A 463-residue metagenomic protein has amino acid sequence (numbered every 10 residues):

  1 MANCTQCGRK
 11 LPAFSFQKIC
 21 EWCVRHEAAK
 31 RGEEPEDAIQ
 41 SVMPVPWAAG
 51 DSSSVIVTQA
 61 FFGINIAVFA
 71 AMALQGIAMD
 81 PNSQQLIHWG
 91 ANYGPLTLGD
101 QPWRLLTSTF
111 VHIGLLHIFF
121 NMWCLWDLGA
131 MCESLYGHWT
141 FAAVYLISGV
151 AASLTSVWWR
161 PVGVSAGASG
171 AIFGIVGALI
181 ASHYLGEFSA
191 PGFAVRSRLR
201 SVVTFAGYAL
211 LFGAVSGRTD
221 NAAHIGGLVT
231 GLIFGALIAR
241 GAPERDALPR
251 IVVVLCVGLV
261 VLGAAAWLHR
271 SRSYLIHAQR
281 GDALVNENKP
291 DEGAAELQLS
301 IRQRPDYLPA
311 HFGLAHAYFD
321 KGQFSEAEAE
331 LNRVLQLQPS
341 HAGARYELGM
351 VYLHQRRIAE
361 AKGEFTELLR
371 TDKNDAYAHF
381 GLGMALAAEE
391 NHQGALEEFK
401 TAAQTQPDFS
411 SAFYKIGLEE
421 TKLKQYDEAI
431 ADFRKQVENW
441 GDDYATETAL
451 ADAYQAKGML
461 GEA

Functional and structural regions predicted by a protein language model:
A2-D282: A detector for small-residue-rich transmembrane helices and their helix-helix packing motifs
R272-Q303, G313-H316, D320: Alpha-helical segment of the N-proximal tetratricopeptide repeat
Y274, L308-P309, A342-G343, A376-Y377 (+2 more regions): Helix-start (N-cap) detector for alpha-helical repeat units in TPR-like alpha-solenoids, especially tetratricopeptide
E287-L299, D320-R333, G343, H354-E367 (+5 more regions): Structural signature of tandem alpha-helical TPR/SEL1-like repeats, specifically the intra-repeat loop/turn
Q303, L337, T371, T405 (+1 more regions): Structural marker of alpha-solenoid helical repeat scaffolds
V437, D443-G461: Alpha-helical protein-protein interaction modules
